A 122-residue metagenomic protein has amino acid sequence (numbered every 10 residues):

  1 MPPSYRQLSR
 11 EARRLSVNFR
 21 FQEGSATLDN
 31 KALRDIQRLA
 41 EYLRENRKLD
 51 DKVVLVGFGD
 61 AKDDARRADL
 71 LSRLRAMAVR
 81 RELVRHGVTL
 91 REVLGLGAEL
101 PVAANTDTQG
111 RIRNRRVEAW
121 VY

Functional and structural regions predicted by a protein language model:
M1-K52: Periplasmic peptidoglycan-binding/tethering modules of Gram-negative envelope proteins
N30, R44, V56-Y122: Periplasmic OmpA-like peptidoglycan-binding domain that tethers envelope proteins to the cell wall
